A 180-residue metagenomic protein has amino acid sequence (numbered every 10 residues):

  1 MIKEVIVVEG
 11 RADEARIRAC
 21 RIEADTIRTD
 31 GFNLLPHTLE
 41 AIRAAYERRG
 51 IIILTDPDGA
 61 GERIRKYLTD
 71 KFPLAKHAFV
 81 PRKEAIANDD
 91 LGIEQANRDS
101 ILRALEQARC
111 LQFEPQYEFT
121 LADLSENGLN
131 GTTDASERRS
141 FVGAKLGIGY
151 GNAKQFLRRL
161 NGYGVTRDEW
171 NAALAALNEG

Functional and structural regions predicted by a protein language model:
M1: Catalytic phosphate/metal-binding cores of nucleic-acid and nucleotide-processing enzymes, i.e., regions that mediate
E4-I6, R11-A15, A19-R48: Acidic, glycine-rich catalytic loops of TOPRIM or P-loop NTPase phosphate-binding modules used across DNA replication
V7-E9, Y46-A60, F79: Acidic beta-strand-to-loop metal/phosphate-binding motif
R16, R63-Y67: Phosphate- and divalent-cation-binding pockets in alpha/beta enzyme and binding domains that engage nucleotide-derived
T29-F32, D56-D58, V80-A85: Short, ordered loop/turn segments at secondary-structure junctions
G59, R63, A96-S100, T133 (+1 more regions): Charged, alpha-helix-enriched surfaces in structured cytosolic catalytic cores of large nucleotide-utilizing machines
Y67-E114: Long, charge-dense
R103, C110-G180: C-terminal, charge/polar-rich interaction regions
